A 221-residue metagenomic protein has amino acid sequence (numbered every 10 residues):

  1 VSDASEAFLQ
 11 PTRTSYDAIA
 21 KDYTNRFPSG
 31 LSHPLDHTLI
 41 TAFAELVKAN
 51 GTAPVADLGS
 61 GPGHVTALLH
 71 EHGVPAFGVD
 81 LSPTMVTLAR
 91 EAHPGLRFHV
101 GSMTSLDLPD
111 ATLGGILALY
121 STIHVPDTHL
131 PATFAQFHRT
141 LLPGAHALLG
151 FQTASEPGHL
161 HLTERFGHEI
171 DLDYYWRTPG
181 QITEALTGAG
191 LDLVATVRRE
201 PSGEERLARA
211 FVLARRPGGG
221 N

Functional and structural regions predicted by a protein language model:
S2-N50, S155: Conserved class I S-adenosyl-L-methionine
A56-L58, P62-S105: Class I SAM-dependent methyltransferase SAM/SAH-binding core
T104-I116: A short acidic, Gly/Pro-enriched loop at the edge of an enzyme's catalytic core that lines a small-molecule cofactor
G114-H129: A short SAM/SAH-binding and catalytic strip from SAM-dependent methyltransferases
P131-P143: A short glycine-rich, Lys/Arg-flanked "PGG" loop and its adjoining helix->strand segment in the class I
L148-D173: Conserved class I S-adenosyl-L-methionine
Y174-A189: Short alpha-helix
P201-N221: Core SAM-dependent methyltransferase catalytic element
